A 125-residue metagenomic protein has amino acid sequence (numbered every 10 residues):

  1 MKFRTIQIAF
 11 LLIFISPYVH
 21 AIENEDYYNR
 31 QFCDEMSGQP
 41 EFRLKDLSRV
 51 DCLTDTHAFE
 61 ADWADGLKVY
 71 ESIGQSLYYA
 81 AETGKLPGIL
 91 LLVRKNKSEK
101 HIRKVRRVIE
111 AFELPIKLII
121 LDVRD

Functional and structural regions predicted by a protein language model:
K2-A9: Sec-dependent signal peptide recognition, specifically the positively charged N-region followed immediately by
V19-A21: Boundary at the C-terminal end of the N-terminal hydrophobic targeting segment
E25, N29-D46, D51: A short acidic/basic microdomain associated with nuclease active sites
L44, L67-S72: Short secondary-structure boundary/capping elements
C52-D65, Y79: Conserved catalytic cores of phosphodiester-cleaving nucleases, focusing on short active-site segments
W63-V69, A80-R124: Nucleic-acid nuclease catalytic cores
I73-L77: Short amphipathic alpha-helical segment that frequently serves as the phosphate-/nucleotide-binding helix
